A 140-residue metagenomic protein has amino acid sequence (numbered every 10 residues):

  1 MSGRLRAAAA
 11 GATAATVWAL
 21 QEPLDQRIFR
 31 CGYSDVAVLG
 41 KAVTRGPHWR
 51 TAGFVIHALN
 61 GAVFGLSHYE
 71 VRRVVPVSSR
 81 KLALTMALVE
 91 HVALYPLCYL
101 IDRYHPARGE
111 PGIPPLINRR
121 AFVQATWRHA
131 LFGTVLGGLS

Functional and structural regions predicted by a protein language model:
M1-S140: Short amphipathic, positively biased membrane-proximal segments that drive organelle/inner-membrane targeting
